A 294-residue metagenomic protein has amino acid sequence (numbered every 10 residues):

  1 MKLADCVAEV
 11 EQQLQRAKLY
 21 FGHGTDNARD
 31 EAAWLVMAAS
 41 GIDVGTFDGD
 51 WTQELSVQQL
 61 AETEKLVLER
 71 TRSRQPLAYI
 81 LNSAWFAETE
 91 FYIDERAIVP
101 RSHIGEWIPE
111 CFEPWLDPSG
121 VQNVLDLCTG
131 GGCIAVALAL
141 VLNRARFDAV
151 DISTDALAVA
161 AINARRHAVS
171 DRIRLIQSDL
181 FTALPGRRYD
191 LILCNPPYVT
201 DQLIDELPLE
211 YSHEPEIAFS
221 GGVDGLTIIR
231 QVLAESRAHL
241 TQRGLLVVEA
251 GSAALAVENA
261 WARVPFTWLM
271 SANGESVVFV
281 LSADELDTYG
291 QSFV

Functional and structural regions predicted by a protein language model:
M1-A87: N-terminal auxiliary segments of SAM/dcSAM-dependent transferases
V7, A32-A33, T63-E64, G131 (+4 more regions): A general structural signal for well-ordered alpha-helical segments in protein cores
A17-F21, C111-S119, A168, L240: Alpha-helix termini
D50-Q53, A61-A145, S153-V159: SAM-dependent Rossmann-like transferase core, predominantly class I methyltransferases with a strong bias toward
P109-E110, R144-R146, V150-V294: S-adenosylmethionine
